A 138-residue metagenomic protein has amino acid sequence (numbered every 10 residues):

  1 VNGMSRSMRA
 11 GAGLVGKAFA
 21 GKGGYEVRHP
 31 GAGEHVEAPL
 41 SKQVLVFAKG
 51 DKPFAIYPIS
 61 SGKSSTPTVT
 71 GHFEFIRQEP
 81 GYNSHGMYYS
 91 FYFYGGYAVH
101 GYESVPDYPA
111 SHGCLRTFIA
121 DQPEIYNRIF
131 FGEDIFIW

Functional and structural regions predicted by a protein language model:
N2-G3, V44: Cell-envelope/ECM-targeting effectors and their regulatory/trafficking segments
G3-H35, T66-F73, R77-W138: Exported/periplasmic cell-wall-interacting domains
G21-K63: A structural motif detector for short, solvent-exposed N-terminal "entry" segments of globular domains
